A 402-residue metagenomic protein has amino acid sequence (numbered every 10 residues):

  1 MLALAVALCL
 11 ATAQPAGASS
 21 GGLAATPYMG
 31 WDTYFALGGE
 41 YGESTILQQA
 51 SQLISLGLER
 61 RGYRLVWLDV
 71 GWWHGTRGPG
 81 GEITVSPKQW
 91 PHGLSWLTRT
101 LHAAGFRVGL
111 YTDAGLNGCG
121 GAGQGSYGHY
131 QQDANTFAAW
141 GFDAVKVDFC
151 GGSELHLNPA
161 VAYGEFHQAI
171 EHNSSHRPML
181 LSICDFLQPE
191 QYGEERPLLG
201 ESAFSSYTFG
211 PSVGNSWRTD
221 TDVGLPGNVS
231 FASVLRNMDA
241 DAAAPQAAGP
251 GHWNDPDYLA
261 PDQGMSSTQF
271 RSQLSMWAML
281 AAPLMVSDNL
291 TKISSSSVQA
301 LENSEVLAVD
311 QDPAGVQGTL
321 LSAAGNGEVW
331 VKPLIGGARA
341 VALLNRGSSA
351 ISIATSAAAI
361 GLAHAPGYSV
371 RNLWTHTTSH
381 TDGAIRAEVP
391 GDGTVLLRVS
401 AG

Functional and structural regions predicted by a protein language model:
M1-A18: Secretory targeting and sorting signals
A16-L47, Q52, I170, M179 (+2 more regions): N-terminal module-boundary/linker segments of secreted carbohydrate-active enzymes
P27-T33, G62-D69, R107-T112, D143-D148 (+7 more regions): Structural recognition of the beta-strand scaffold that forms the well-ordered cores of secreted hydrolase catalytic
Q49-S153: Aromatic-lined carbohydrate-binding/catalytic grooves of carbohydrate-active enzymes
F106-G123, E171-Q191: Aromatic-lined carbohydrate-recognition surfaces of secreted/lumenal glycan-active proteins
H129-Q132, L180-N289: Glycan-recognition surfaces
W277-L280, M285-S287, A323-L362: Carbohydrate-binding surface patches
H380-G402: C-terminal beta-strand-rich structural cap/linker in extracellular carbohydrate-active enzymes
